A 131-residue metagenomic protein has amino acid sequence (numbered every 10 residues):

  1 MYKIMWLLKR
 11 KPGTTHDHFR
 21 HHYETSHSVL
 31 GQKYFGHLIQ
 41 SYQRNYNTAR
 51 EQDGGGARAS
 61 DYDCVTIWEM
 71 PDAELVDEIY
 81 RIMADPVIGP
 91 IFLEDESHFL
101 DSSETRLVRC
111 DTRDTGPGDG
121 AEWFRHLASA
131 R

Functional and structural regions predicted by a protein language model:
M1-R131: Macromolecular interaction modules
